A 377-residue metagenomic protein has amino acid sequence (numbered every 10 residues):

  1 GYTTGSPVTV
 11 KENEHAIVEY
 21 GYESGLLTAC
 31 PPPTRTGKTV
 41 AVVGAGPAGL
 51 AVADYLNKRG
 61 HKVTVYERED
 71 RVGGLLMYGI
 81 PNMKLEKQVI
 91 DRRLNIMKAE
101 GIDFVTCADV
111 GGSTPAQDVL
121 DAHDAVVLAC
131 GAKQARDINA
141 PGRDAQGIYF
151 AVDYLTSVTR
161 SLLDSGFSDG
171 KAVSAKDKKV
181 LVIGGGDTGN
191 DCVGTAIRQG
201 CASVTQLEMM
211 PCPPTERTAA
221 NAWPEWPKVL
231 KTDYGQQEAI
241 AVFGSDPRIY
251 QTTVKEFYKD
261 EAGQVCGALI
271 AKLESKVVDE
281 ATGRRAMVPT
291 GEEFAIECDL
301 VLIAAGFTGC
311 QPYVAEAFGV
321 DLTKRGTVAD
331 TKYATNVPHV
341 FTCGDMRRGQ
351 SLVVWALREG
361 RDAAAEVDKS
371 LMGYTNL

Functional and structural regions predicted by a protein language model:
G1-T4: Local cysteine-cluster metal-coordination motifs and their immediate loop/turn environment, predominantly Fe-S cluster
P7-K11, V42-V110, R136-R143, D153 (+5 more regions): Beta1-alpha1 glycine-rich phosphate/pyrophosphate-binding loop at the start of Rossmann-like nucleotide-binding domains
N13-T34, R92-G112, A135-Q199, L322-N336: Glycine-rich dinucleotide-binding loop and its adjacent helix/turn
T34-V43, D91-P141, K255-L269, E274-V278 (+2 more regions): Feature captures the FAD/FMN-dependent oxidoreductase FAD-binding
V40-V42, V63, V180, V340: Conserved hydrophobic helix-helix packing surfaces used for dimerization/oligomerization
V43-P47, G184-G186, D345: Glycine-rich Rossmann-fold phosphate-binding loop(s) that bind the pyrophosphate of adenine dinucleotide cofactors
D144-D177, V277-Q350: FAD-site-proximal beta/loop scaffold in flavoenzymes
G189-V193, Q199, C343-L377: A conserved FAD-binding loop/helix module that cradles the flavin
